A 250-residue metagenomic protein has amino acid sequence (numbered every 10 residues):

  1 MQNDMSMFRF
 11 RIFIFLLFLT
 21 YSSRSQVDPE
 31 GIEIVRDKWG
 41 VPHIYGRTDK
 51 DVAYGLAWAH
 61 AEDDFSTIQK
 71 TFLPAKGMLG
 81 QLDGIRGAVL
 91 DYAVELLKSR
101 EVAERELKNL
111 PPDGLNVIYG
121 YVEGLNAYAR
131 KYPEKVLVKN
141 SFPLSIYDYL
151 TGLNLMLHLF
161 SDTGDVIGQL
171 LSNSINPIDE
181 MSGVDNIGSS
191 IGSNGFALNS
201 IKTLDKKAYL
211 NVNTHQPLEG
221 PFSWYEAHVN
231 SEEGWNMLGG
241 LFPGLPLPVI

Functional and structural regions predicted by a protein language model:
S6-F15: Sec-dependent signal peptide recognition, specifically the positively charged N-region followed immediately by
F8, R24-S25: Serine/proline-rich low-complexity intrinsically disordered segments, especially terminal tails, linkers
I14-R24: Hydrophobic h-region of N-terminal signal peptides that target proteins for export in Gram-negative bacteria
D28-S223, H228-L247: Substrate-recognition/specificity elements adjacent to catalytic centers across diverse enzyme folds
